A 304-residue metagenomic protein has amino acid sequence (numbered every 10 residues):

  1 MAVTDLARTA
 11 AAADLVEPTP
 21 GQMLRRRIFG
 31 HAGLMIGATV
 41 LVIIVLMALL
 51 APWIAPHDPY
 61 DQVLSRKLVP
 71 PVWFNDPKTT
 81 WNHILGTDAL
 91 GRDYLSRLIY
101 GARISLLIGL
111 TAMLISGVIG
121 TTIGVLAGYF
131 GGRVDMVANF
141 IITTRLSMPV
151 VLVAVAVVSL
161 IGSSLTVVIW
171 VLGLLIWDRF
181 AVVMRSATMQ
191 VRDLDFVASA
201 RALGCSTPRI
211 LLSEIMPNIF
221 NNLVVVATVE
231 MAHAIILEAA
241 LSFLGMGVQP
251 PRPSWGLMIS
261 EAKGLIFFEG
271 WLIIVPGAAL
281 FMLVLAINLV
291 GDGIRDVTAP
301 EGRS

Functional and structural regions predicted by a protein language model:
M1-V40, L289-S304: Transmembrane alpha-helical segments of polytopic membrane transport and secretion proteins
A12-V16, P56, P250, M282: A general boundary/transition motif marking the beginning of the first structured unit of a protein
P20-H31, I84-T87, L95, L212 (+1 more regions): A short amphipathic helical element positioned immediately N-terminal to and/or at the very start of a transmembrane
G33-P52, V118-T121, F281: Short, strongly hydrophobic transmembrane alpha-helices
T39, M47-T87, M246-R252: Hydrophobic alpha-helical transmembrane segments of membrane transport/permease proteins and related membrane-embedded
L90-S304: Alpha-helical transmembrane segments of integral membrane proteins, especially multi-pass inner/plasma-membrane
